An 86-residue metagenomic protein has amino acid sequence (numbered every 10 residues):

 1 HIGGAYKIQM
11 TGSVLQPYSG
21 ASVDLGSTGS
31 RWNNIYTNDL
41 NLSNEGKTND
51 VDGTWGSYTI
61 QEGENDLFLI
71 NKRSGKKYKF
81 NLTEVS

Functional and structural regions predicted by a protein language model:
H1-G3, K7-S19, D24-T28, N34-D39 (+4 more regions): Beta-strand-rich, repetitive solenoid scaffolds
